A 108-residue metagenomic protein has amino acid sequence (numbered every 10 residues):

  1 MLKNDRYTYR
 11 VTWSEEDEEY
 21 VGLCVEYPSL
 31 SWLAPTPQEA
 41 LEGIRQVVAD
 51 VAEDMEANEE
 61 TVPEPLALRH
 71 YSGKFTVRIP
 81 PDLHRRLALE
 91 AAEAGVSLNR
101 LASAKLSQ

Functional and structural regions predicted by a protein language model:
M1-T8, R45-Q108: Short, charged, surface-exposed hinge/linker loops at domain edges that act as mobile lids or interdomain connectors
V11-Y27: Short aromatic-glycine-(Arg/Gly/Cys) micro-motifs in beta-strand/loop hairpins
E18-V21, A40-L41, P63: Intrinsically disordered, low-complexity segments enriched in polar/charged residues with Gly/Pro, especially when
E19-V21, W32-A34, L87: Short acidic, gly/pro-rich beta-turn/loop elements at beta-sheet edges and active-site/ligand-binding grooves
Y27-P28, L83: Short, charged/polar surface micro-motifs in flexible loops or helix N-caps
P28-E39: A short, exposed loop/beta-hairpin motif centered on an aromatic-Gly-Thr core
